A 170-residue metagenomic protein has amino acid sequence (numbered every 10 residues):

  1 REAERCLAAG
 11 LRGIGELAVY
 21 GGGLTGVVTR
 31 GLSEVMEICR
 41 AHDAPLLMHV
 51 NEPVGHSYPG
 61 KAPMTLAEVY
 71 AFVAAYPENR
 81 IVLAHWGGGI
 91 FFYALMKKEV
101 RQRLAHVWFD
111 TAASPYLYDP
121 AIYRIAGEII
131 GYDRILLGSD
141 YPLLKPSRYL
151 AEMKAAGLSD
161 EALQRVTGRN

Functional and structural regions predicted by a protein language model:
R1, L17-Y20, N51-P53, W86-G89 (+2 more regions): Active-site beta-loop-alpha junctions enriched in small/polar residues
R1-V54, Y58: Active-site gating/metal-coordination segments in enzymes
E2-L11, E34-H42, A71-Y76, L95-L104 (+1 more regions): Acidic (Asp/Glu)-rich catalytic clusters
R12-I14, P45-L47, R80-V82, H106-D110 (+1 more regions): Structural preference for beta-strand elements that scaffold enzyme active sites
S57-L66, F91-R101, Y118-E128, L144-A155: Histidine/acidic-residue-rich catalytic or RNA/ligand-binding cores of hydrolases and nuclease-related proteins
I81-H85, D110-A112, Y132-R148: Short acidic/histidine-rich active-site segments
L104-Y118: His/Asp/Glu-enriched short active-site or ligand-binding loop at hydrolase and phosphoryl-transfer sites
I129-L136, L144-N170: Mid-to-C-terminal alpha-helical segments outside catalytic/metal-binding sites
